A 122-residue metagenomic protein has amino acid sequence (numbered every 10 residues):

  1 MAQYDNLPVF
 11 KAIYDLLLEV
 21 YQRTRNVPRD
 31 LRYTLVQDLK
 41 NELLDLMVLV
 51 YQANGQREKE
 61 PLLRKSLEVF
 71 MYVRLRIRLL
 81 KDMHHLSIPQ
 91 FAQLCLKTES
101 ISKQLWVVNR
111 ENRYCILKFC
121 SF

Functional and structural regions predicted by a protein language model:
M1-F122: Amphipathic alpha-helical assembly/interaction segments
